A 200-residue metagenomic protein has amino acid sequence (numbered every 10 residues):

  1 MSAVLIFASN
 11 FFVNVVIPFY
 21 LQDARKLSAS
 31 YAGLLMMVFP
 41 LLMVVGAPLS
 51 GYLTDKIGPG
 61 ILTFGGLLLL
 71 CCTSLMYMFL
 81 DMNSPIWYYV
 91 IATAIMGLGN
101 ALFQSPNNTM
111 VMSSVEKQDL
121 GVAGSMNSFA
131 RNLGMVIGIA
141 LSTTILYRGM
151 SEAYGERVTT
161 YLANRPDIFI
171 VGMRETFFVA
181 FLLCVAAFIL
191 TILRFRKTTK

Functional and structural regions predicted by a protein language model:
M1-G149, M173-T191: 12-transmembrane solute porter fold
S151-L162: Peri-membrane helix termini and adjoining interfacial loops of integral membrane proteins
Y161-N164, R194-K200: Intrinsic disorder in cytosolic terminal tails and internal cytosolic loops of multi-pass membrane transporters
A163-R174: Membrane-interface segments at the starts/ends of alpha-helical transmembrane spans
